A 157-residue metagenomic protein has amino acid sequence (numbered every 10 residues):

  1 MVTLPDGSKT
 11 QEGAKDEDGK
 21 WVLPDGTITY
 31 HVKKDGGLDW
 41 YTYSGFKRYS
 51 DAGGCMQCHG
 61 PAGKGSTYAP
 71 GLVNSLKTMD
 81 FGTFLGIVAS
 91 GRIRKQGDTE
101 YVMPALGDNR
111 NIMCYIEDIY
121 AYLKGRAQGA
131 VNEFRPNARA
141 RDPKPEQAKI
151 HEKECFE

Functional and structural regions predicted by a protein language model:
M1-S50: Electrostatic cytochrome c docking/interface patches
Y43-M56, G65-T67, T78-F84, R135-A138 (+1 more regions): Sequence context surrounding c-type heme c attachment/ligation sites in exported
S50, K77, A89, I93 (+1 more regions): Sec-exported extracytoplasmic/periplasmic mature domains
A52-P61, F84, V88, M103 (+2 more regions): The canonical Cys-X-X-Cys-His
G60-S90, V102-N109: Gly/Gly-Pro-rich "capping" loops immediately C-terminal to redox-active cysteine motifs in periplasmic/lumenal
G82, G107-A148: C-terminal capping alpha-helices of c-type cytochrome domains
I93-T99, G129-E133: Substrate-binding/catalytic groove segments of enzymes that remodel or degrade extracellular structural polymers
K149-E157: C-type cytochrome heme-c attachment and multiheme electron-transfer modules
